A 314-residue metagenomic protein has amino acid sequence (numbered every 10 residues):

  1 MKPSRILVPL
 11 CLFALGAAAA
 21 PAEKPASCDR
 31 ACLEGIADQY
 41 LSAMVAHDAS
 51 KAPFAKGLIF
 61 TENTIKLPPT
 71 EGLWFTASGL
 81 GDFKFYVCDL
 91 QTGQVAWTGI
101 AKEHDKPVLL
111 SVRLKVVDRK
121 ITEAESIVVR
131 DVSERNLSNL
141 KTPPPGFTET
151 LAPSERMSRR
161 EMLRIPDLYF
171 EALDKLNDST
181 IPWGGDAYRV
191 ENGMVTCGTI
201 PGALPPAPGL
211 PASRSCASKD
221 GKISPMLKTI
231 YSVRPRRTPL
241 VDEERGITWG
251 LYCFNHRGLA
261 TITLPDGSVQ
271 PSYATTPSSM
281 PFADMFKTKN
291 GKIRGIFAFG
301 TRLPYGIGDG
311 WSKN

Functional and structural regions predicted by a protein language model:
M1-V8: Bacterial N-terminal signal peptides that target proteins for export
P9-L12, D284: Exposed boundary/loop context
C11-A20: Hydrophobic h-region of N-terminal signal peptides that target proteins for export in Gram-negative bacteria
A19-N314: C-terminal and inter-domain tail/linker signature
